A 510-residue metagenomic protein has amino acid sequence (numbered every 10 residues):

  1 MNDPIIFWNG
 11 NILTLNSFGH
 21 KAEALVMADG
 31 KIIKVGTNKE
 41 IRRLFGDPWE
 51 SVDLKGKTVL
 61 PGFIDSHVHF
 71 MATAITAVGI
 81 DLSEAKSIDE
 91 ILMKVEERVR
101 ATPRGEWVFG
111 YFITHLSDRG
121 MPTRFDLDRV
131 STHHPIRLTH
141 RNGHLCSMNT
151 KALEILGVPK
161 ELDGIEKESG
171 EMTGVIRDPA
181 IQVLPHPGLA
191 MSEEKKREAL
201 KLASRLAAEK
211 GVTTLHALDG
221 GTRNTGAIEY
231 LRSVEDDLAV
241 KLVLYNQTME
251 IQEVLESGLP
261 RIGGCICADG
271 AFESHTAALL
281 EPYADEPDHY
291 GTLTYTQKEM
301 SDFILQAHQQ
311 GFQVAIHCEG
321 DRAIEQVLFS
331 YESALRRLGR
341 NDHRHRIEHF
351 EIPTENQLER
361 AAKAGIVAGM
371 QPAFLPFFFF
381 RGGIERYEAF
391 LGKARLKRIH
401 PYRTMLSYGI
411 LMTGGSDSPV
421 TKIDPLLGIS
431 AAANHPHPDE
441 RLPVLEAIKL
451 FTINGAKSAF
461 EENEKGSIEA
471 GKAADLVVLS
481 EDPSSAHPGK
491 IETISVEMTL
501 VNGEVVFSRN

Functional and structural regions predicted by a protein language model:
N2-W8, L13, S17-L238, L244-M249 (+5 more regions): Divalent metal-binding segments
H69, R261-T276, I366-P376: Non-cysteine beta-strand/loop elements that form the S-adenosyl-L-methionine
R98, L206, K457-S458, T499 (+1 more regions): Short alpha-helical functional segments enriched in proximate histidine and acidic residues
L116-D118, L145-C146, T214-H216, T222-A227 (+8 more regions): Flexible loop/turn segments at secondary-structure boundaries
N149, G211, G270, H317 (+5 more regions): Conserved, mostly hydrophobic/aromatic
E229-C265, P353-E359: Extended hydrophobic/aromatic segments used for targeting, binding, or gating
G258-R261, R360-G369, Y408-L411: Glycine-enriched alpha-helix->loop->beta-strand junction motifs that scaffold or abut catalytic
L305-A315, R322-H345, F350, M370-S485 (+1 more regions): His/Asp/Glu-enriched, well-ordered alpha-helical/loop segment that forms or immediately abuts the divalent-metal
